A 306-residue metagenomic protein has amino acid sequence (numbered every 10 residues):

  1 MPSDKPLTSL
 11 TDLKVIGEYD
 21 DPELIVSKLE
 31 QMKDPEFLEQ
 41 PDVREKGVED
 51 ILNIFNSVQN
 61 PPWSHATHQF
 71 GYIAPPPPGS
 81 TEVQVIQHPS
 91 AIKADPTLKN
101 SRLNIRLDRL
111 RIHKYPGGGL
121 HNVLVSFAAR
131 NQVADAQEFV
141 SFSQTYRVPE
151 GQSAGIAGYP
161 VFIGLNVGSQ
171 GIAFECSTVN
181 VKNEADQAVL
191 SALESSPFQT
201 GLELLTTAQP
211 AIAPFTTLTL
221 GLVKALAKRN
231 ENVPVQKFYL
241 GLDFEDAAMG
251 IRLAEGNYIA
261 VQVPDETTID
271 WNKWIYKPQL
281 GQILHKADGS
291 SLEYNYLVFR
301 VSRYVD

Functional and structural regions predicted by a protein language model:
P2-D306: Eukaryotic Ser/Thr- and acidic-rich low-complexity regulatory segments
